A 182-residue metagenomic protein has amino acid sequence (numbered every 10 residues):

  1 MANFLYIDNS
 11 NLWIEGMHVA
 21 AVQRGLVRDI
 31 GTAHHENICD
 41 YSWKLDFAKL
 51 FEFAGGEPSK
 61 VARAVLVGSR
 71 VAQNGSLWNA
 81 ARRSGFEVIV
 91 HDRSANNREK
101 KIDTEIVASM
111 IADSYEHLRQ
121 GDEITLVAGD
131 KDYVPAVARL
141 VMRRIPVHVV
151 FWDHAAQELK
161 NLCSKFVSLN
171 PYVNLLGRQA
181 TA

Functional and structural regions predicted by a protein language model:
M1-I102, P146, H154: Domain-level signal for Mg2+-assisted phosphodiester chemistry and nucleotide/NA-binding surfaces in nucleic-acid
V71-A182: Nuclease catalytic cores that cleave nucleic-acid phosphodiester bonds, predominantly acidic two-metal-ion
